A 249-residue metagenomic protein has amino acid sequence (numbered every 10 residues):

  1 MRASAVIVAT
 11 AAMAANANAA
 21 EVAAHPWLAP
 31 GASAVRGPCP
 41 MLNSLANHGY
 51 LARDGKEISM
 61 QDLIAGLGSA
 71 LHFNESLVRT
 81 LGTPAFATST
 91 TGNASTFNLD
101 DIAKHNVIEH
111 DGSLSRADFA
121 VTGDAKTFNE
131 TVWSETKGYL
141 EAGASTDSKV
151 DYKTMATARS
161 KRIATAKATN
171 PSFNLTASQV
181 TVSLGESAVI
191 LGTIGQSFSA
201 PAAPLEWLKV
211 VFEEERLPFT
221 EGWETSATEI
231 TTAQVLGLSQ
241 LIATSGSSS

Functional and structural regions predicted by a protein language model:
M1-E21: Fungal secretory targeting signals
A20-M41, A46, L51-S249: Polar/charged low-complexity regulatory segments
